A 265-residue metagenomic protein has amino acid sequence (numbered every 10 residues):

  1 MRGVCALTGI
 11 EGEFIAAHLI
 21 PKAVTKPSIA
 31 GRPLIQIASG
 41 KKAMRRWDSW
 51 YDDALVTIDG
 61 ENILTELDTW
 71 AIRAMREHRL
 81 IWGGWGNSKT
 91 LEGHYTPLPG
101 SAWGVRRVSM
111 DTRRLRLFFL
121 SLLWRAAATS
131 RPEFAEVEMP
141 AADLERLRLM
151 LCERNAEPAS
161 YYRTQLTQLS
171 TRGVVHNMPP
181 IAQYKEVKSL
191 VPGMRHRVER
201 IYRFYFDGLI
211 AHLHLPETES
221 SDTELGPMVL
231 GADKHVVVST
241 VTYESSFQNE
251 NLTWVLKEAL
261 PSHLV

Functional and structural regions predicted by a protein language model:
M1, G40-A43, A102-R106, E186-L190 (+1 more regions): Short alpha-helical segments and helix-capping/turn motifs at coil-helix boundaries
M1-W70, R76: An N-terminal structural lobe/cap that precedes and organizes the functional/catalytic core across diverse proteins
C5-T8, F119, F204, A211-L213: Generic structural hydrophobic/aromatic packing signal, biased to beta-strands
A6, G12, R46-S49, S109 (+2 more regions): A general structural signal for short secondary-structure junctions and capping/turn motifs
F14, R114, F118, E199 (+1 more regions): Short, well-structured alpha-helical interface segments that form or flank functional binding sites
G40-K41, L80-G84, V237-T240: Glycine-rich loops and low-complexity Gly/Arg-rich segments that provide flexible linkers or classic glycine-based
M44-R131: Catalytic cores of phosphodiester-bond-cleaving enzymes
W124, A128-V265: C-terminal, charged low-complexity interaction regions
